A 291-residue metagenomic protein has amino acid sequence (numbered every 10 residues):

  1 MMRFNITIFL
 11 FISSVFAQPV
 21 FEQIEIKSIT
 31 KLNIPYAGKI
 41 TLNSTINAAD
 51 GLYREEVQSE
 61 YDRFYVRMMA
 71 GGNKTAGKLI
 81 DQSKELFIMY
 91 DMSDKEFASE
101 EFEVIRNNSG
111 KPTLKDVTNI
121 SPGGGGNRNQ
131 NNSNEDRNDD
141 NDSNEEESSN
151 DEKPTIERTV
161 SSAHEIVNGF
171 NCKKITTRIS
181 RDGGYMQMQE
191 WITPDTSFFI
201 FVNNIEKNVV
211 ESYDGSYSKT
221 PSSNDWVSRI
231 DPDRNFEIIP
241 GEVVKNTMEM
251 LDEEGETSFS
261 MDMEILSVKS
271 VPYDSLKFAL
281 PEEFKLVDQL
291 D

Functional and structural regions predicted by a protein language model:
M1-I6, G169: Positively charged n-region of N-terminal signal peptides that target proteins for export
F4-V15: Sec-dependent N-terminal signal peptides
P19-D291: Extended soluble regions of mature proteins
